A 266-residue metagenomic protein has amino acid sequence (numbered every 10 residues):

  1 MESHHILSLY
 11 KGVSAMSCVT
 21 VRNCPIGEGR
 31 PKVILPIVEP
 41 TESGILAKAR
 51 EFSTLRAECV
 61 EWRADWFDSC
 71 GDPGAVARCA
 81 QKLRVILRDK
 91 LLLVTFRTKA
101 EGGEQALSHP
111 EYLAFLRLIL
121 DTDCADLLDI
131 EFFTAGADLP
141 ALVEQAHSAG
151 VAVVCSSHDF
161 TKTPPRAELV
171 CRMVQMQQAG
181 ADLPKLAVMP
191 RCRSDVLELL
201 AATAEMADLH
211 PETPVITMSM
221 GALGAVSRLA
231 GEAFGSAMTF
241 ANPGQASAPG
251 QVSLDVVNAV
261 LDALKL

Functional and structural regions predicted by a protein language model:
I6-E42: N-terminal amphipathic alpha-helix/helix-capping segment at the start of soluble metabolic enzymes
V13-V21, A47-T54, S108-Y112, P140 (+2 more regions): Short low-complexity stretches enriched in small and charged residues
G29, R56, A152: Short, basic/glycine-rich phosphate-binding loops at helix/coil junctions that contact nucleotide phosphates
K32, K90-L93, A152, P214-I216: Proline-centered loop/turn at the N-terminus of a beta-strand
V33-S53, C59-Q145, H158-T161: Active-site beta->alpha loop and helix N-cap motifs at the rims of alpha/beta catalytic domains
L127, F132-L266: Catalytic alpha/beta core domains of metabolic enzymes, predominantly
